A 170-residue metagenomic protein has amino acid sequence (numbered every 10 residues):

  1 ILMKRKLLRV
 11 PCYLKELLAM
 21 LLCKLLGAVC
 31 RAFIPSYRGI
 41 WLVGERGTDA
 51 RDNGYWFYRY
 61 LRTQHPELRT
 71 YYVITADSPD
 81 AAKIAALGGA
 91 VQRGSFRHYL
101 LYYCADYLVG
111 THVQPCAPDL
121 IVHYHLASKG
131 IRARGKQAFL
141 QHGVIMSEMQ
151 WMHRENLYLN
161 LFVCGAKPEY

Functional and structural regions predicted by a protein language model:
I1-I40, G47: Membrane-proximal basic amphipathic "stem/tether" segments
G39-Y170: Active-site and donor-binding regions of nucleotide-sugar-utilizing enzymes
